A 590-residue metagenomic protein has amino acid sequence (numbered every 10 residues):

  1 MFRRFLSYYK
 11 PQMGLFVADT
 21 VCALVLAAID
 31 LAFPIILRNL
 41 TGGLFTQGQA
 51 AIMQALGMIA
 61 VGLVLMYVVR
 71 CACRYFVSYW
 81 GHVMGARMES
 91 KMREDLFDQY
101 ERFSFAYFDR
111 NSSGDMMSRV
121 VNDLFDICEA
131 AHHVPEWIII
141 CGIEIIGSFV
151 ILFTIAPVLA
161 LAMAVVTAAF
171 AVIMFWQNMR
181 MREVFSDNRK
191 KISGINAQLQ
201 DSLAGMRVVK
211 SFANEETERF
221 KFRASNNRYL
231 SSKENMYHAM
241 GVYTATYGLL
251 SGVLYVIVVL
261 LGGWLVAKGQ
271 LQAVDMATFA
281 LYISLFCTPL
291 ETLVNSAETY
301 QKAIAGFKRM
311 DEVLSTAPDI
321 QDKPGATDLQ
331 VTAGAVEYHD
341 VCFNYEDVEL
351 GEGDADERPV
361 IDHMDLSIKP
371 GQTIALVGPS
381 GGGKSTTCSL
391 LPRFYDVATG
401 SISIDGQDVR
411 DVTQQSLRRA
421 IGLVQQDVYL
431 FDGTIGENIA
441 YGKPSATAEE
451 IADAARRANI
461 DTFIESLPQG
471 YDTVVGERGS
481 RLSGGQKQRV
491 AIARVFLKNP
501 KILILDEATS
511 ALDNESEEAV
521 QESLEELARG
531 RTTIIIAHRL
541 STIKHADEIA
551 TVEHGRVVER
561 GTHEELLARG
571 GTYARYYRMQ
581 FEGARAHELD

Functional and structural regions predicted by a protein language model:
Y9, V77, G81-G85, E101-I146 (+1 more regions): Juxtamembrane loop-to-helix connectors within ABC transporter transmembrane domains
F16-F76, F153-V158, G269-A273: Transmembrane helix-loop-helix hairpins at lipid-water interfaces of multipass membrane proteins, especially the type-1
V21-C22, M66-G85, E136-I143, A164-N188 (+5 more regions): Alpha-helical transmembrane segments of multi-pass membrane proteins
T46, I52, I151-V165, A239-K308 (+1 more regions): Helix-loop-helix
L96, Y100, V209, M310 (+1 more regions): Helix-loop junctions and hydrophobic alpha-helical segments within the transmembrane domains of large membrane
Y100, F222, Y338-D340: Conserved catalytic Walker-motif region of ABC-type ATPase nucleotide-binding domains
F105-A106, N122-A131, P135, I139 (+9 more regions): An intracellular "coupling" helix at the cytosolic face of ABC transporter transmembrane type-1 domains
L329-D590: ABC-type nucleotide-binding domain
